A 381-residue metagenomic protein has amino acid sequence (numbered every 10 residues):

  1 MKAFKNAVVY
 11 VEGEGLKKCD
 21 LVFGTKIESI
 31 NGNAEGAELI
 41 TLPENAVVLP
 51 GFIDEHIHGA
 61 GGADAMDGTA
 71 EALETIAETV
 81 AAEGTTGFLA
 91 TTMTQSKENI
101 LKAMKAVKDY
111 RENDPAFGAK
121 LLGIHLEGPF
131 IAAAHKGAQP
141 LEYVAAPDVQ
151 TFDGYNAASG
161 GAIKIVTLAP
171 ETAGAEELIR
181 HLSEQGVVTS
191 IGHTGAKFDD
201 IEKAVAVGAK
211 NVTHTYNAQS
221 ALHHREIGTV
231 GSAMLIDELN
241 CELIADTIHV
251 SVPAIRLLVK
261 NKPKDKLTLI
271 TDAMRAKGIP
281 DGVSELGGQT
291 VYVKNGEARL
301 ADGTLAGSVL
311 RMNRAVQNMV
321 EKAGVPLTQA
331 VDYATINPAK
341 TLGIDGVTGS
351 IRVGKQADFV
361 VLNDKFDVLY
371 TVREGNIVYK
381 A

Functional and structural regions predicted by a protein language model:
M1-L49: Histidine-rich, glycine-flanked metal-binding segment
K2-F4, E35-A70, E74, E78: Replace "His-x-His-based motif
A7, K340, S350-A381: C-terminal cap of metal-dependent C-N hydrolases
F52, G59-G68, T79, L89-N99 (+1 more regions): Active-site loop-to-helix "anion-binding N-cap" substructures in soluble metabolic enzymes
H58, E74-A103, A119-A132, S159-E171 (+4 more regions): Divalent metal-dependent hydrolysis catalytic cores, especially in the metallo-beta-lactamase
E78-L89, A132-G160, K203-T215, E226-N240 (+1 more regions): Active-site gating loops and adjacent loop-to-helix segments of metal-dependent hydrolytic enzymes
D153, A157-I279: Active-site core of metal-dependent hydrolases
S232-C241, V259-T271, K277-V361: His/Asp/Glu-enriched, well-ordered alpha-helical/loop segment that forms or immediately abuts the divalent-metal
